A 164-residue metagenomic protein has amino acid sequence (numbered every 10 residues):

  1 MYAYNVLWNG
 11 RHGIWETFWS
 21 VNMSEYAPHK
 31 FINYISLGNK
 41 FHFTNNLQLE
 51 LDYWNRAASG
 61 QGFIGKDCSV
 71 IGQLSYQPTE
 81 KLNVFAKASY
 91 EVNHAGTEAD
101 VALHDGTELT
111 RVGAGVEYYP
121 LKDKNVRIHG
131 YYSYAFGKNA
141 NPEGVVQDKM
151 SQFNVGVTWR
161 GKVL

Functional and structural regions predicted by a protein language model:
M1-E98: Detector for outer-membrane/organellar transmembrane beta-barrel domains, recognizing the amphipathic beta-strand
Y4-V6, L37, G72, A114-V116 (+2 more regions): Membrane-embedded beta-strands of outer-membrane beta-barrel proteins, especially the hydrophobic/small aromatic
A27-P28, G62, G96, D105 (+2 more regions): Flexible, glycine-rich linker and terminal segments associated with outer-membrane beta-barrel/transport systems
H29-F31, I64-K66, H104-E108, Q147-K149: Short sequence motifs at beta-strands and strand-loop junctions characteristic of Gram-negative outer-membrane
N83-P120: C-terminal hydrophobic structural anchor segments that stabilize assembly/packing rather than catalytic chemistry
E91, A140-G144, Q152: Outer-membrane beta-barrel proteins, especially TonB-dependent receptors
G115-E117, K124-A140: Long, ordered, amphipathic alpha-helical scaffolds
P120, Y132, D148-L164: Outer-membrane beta-barrel "beta-signal"
